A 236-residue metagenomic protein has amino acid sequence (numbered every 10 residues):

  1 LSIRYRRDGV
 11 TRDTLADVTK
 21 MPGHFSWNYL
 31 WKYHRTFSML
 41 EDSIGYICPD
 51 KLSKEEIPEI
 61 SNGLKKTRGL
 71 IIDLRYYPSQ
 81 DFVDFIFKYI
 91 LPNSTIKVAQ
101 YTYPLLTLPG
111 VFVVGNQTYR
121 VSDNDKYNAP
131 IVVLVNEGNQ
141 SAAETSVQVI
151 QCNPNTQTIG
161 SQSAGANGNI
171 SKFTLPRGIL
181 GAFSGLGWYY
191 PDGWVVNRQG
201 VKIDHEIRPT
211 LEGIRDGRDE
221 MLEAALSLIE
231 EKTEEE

Functional and structural regions predicted by a protein language model:
S2-P176, I214, L228-E230: Cleft-lining beta-strand/loop regions that shape enzyme active-site pockets
C48-P49, V135, G160, F183-G185 (+2 more regions): Pocket-edge structural micro-motifs
Q80, V195, V201, D216-E220: Low-complexity, intrinsically disordered regions enriched in charged/polar residues
T95-I96, L105-T107, A182-F183, H205-I207 (+1 more regions): Short, intrinsically disordered/low-complexity patches at protein termini and at juxtamembrane boundaries
N155, S171-E206: C-terminal structured "cap/appendage" subdomains that terminate the fold
D204-E236: Low-complexity, Gly/Ser/Thr/Pro-rich intrinsically disordered linker/tail segments
